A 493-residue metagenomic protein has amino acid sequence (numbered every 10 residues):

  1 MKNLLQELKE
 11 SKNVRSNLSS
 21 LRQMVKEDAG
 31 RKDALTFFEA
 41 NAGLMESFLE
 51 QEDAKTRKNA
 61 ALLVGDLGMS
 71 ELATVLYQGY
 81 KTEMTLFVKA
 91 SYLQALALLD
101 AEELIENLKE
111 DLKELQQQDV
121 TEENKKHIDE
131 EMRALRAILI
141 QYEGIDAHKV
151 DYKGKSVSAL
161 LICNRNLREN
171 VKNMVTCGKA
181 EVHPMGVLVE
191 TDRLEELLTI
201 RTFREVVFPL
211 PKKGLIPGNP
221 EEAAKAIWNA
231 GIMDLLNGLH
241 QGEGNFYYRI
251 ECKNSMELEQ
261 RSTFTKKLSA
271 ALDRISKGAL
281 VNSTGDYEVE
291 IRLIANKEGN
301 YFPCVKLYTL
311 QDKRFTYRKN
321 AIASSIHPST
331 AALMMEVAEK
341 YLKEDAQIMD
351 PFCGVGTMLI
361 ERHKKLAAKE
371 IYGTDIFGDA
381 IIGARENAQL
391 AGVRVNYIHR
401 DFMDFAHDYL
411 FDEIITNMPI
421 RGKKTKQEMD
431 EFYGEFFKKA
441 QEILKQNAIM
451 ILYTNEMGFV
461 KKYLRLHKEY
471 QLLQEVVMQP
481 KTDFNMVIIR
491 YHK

Functional and structural regions predicted by a protein language model:
M1-L8, A34-F48, M69-K81, E102-L115 (+1 more regions): Amphipathic alpha-helical scaffolding segments comprising HEAT/armadillo-like alpha-solenoid repeats
N13, E52-D53, M84-T85, L115-T121: Short inter-helical turns and helix N-cap capping residues of alpha-solenoid HEAT/ARM repeat scaffolds
R15-L35, K58-L67, A90-L99, K126-L135: Structural detector for internal amphipathic alpha-helices that build alpha-solenoid repeat scaffolds
K81, A97, K109-I275: Non-catalytic nucleic-acid substrate-recognition regions in nucleic-acid-modifying enzymes
Y301-Y341: SAM-dependent Rossmann-like transferase core, predominantly class I methyltransferases with a strong bias toward
H327, A331-Y409: Conserved S-adenosyl-L-methionine
L390, R394-N485: S-adenosylmethionine
